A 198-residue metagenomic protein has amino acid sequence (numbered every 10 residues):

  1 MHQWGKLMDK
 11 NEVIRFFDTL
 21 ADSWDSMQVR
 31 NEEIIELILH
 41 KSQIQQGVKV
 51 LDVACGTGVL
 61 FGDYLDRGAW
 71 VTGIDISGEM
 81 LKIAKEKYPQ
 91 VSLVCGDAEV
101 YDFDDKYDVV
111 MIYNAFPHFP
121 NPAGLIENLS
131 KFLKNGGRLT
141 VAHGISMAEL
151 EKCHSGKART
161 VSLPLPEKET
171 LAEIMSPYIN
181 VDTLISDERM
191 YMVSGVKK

Functional and structural regions predicted by a protein language model:
H2-I44, V59, I83, M147-E149 (+1 more regions): Conserved class I S-adenosyl-L-methionine
L51, T57-V100: Class I SAM-dependent methyltransferase SAM/SAH-binding core
M111: A conserved beta-strand element that flanks and buttresses the S-adenosyl-L-methionine
N114-A115: Short catalytic micro-motifs in class I SAM-dependent methyltransferases
G124-N135: A short glycine-rich, Lys/Arg-flanked "PGG" loop and its adjoining helix->strand segment in the class I
T140-P166: Conserved class I S-adenosyl-L-methionine
S162-Y178: Short alpha-helix
I179-N180, I185-K198: Core SAM-dependent methyltransferase catalytic element
